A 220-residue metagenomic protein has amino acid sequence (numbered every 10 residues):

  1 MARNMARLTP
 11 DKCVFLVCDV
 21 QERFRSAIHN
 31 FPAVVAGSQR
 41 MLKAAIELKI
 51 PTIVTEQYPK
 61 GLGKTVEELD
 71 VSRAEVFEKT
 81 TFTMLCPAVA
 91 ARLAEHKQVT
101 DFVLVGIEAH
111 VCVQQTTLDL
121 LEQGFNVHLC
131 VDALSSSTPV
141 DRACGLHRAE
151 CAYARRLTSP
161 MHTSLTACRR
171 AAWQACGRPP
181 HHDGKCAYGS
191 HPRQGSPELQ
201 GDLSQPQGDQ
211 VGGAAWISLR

Functional and structural regions predicted by a protein language model:
A2-V14, E47, K60-R220: Active-site-adjacent betaalpha module
P10-C13, I28-I53, P59: A short alpha/beta connector and helix-capping loop motif
L16-C18: Short hydrophobic beta-strand that contains or immediately precedes a catalytic carboxylate
V20, Q57: Active-site loop/turn elements of alpha/beta-hydrolase fold enzymes, especially the short glycine-/histidine-rich
Q21-A27: Short acidic, Gly/Ser-rich segments with clustered Asp/Glu that frequently serve as metal-coordination loops in enzyme
A27-H29, I53-V54, V103-L104, D132-A133: Short, contiguous strand/loop micro-motifs
